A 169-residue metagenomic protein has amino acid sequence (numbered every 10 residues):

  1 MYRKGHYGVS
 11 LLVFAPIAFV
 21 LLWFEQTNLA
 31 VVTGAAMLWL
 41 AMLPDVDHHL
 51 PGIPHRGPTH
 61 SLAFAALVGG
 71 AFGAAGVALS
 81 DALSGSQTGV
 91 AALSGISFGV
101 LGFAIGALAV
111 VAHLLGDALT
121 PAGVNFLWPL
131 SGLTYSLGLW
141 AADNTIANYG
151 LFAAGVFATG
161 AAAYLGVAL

Functional and structural regions predicted by a protein language model:
M1-L169: N-terminal membrane-targeting hydrophobic helices
